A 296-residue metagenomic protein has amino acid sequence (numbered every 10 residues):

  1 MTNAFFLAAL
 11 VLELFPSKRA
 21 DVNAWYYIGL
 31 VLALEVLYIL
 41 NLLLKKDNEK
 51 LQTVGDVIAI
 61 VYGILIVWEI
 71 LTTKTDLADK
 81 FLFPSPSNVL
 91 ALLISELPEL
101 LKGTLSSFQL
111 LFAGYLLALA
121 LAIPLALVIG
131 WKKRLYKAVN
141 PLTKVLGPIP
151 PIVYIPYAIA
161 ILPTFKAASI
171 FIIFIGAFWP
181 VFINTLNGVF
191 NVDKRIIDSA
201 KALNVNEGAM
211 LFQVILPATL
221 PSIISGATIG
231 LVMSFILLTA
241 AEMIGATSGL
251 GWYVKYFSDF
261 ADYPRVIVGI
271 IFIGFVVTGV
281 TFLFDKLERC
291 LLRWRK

Functional and structural regions predicted by a protein language model:
M1-D56: Transmembrane alpha-helices
F15-A24, L43, I70-L116: Periplasmic/extracellular loop-to-transmembrane helix junction in inner-membrane transport proteins
N41-D47, A113-T143: Transmembrane-helix boundary motif in ABC transporter permease subunits
A138, V181-A227, L250, V254: Short cytoplasmic-facing helical segments at TM-TM junctions of multi-pass membrane proteins
K144-A177, G188: Generic hydrophobic transmembrane alpha-helix motif, especially the helices
F171, I175, G208-A240, V268 (+2 more regions): Transmembrane alpha-helices
G251-E288: Hydrophobic alpha-helical transmembrane segments of polytopic membrane proteins
E288-K296: Short cytosolic juxtamembrane segments of multi-pass membrane proteins
